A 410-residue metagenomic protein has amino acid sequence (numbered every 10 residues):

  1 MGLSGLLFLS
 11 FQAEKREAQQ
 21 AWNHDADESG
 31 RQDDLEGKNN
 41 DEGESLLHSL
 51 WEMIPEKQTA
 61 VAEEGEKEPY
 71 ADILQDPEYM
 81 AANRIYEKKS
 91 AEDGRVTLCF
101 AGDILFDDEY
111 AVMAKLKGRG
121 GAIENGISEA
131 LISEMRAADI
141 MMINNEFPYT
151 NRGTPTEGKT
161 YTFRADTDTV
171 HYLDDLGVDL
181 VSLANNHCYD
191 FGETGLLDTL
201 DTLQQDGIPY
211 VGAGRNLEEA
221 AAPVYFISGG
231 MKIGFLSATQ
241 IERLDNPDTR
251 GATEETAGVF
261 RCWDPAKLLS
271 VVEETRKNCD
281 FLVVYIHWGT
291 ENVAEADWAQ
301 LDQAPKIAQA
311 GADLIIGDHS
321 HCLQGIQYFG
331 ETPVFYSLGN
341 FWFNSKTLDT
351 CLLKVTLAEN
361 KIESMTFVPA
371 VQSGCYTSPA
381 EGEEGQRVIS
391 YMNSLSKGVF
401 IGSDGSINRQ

Functional and structural regions predicted by a protein language model:
G5-Q12, G37-Q410: Acidic, metal/ion-coordinating pockets
A13-D25: Ser/Thr/Pro/Gly-rich low-complexity linker/stalk segments immediately outside membranes or between
Q20-A21, D33, E56-T59: Generic low-complexity segments that are intrinsically disordered, proline-rich and/or Lys/Arg-biased
N23-L35: Post-signal peptide N-terminal segment of mature Sec-exported envelope proteins
